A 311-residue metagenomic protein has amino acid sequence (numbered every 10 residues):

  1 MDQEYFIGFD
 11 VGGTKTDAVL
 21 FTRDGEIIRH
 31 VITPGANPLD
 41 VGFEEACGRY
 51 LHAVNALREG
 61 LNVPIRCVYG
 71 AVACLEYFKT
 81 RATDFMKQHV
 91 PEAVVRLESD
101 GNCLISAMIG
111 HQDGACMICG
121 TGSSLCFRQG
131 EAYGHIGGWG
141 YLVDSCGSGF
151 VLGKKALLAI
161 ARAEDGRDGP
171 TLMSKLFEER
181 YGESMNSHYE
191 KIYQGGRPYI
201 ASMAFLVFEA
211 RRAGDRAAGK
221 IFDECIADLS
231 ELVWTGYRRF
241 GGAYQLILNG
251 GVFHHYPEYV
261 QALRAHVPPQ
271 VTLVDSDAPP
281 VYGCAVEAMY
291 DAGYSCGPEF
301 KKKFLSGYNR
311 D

Functional and structural regions predicted by a protein language model:
M1-I65, D84-V90, M108-A115, L158-D311: ATP-binding/phosphotransfer module of carbohydrate and carboxylate kinases, centering on a glycine-rich
F6, D10-V11, Y69, I118 (+5 more regions): Short glycine/serine/threonine-biased micro-segments
C67-A71, R96: Short, conserved beta-strand segments within well-ordered enzyme catalytic domains that often line or immediately flank
V72-E76, G250-F253: Short loop or secondary-structure boundary microenvironments that flank and position key functional residues
L75-T171, L305-D311: Phosphate-binding/catalytic loop of phosphoryl-transfer enzymes
